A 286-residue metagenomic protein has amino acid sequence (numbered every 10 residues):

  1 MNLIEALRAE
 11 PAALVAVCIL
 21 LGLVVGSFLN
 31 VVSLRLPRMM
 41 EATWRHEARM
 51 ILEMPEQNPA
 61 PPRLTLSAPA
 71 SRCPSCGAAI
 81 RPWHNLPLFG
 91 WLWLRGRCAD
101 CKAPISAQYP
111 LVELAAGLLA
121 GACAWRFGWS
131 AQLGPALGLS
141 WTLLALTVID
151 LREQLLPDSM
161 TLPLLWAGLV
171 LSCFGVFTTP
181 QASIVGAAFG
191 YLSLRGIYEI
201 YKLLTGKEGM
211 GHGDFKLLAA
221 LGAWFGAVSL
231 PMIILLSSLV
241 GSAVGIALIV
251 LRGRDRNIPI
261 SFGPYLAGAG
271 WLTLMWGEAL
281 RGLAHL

Functional and structural regions predicted by a protein language model:
M1-Q57: Long, highly hydrophobic alpha-helical transmembrane signal-anchor segments
M1-V24, A120, A124, L169-V176 (+1 more regions): Hydrophobic alpha-helical transmembrane segments
E5-A6, C18, A131-V240, G282-L286: Functional transmembrane core segments of multi-pass inner-membrane proteins
V25, L29, S33, L119 (+9 more regions): Alpha-helical membrane-inserting segments
N30-R35, R95-A103, L143-E153, R195-E208 (+1 more regions): C-terminal ends of transmembrane helices
L34-T43, W125-W129, L155, V176-F177 (+4 more regions): Transmembrane helix-loop junctions in multipass membrane proteins, especially transporters and channels
R35-Q108: Membrane-proximal soluble regions of multi-pass membrane proteins
G211-K216, I246-L272: Interfacial loop-to-transmembrane junctions
